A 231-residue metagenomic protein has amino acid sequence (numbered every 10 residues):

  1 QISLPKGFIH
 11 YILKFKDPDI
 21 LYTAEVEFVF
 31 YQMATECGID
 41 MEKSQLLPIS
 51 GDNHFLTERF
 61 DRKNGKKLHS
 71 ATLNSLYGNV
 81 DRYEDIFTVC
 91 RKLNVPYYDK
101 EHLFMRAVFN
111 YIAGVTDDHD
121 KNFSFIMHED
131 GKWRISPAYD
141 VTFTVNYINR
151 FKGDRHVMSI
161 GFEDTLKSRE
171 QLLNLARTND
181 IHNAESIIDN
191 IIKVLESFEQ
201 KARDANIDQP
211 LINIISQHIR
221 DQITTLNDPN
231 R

Functional and structural regions predicted by a protein language model:
Q1-D120, S124-R231: Anionic ligand-binding catalytic core segments
